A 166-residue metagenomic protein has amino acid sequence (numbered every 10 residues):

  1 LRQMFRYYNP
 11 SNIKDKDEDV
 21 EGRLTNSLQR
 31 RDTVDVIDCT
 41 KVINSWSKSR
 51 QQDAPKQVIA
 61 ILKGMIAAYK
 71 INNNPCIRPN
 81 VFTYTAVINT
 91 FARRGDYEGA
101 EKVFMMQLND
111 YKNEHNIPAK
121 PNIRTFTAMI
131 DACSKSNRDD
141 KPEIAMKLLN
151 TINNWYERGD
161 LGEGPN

Functional and structural regions predicted by a protein language model:
L1-Y8, V20-R31, W46, V58-N73 (+2 more regions): Hydrophobic packing position at a conserved site in alpha-helical tandem repeat units
S11-K14, L28-T33, K48-R50, P75-P79 (+3 more regions): Tandem-repeat/low-complexity and Cys-motif detector
K16-E18: Intrinsically disordered, low-complexity regions enriched in glycine and serine
D35-T40, N44, P55-V58, N80-T85 (+7 more regions): Pentatricopeptide repeat
Q51-A54, D96, R138-K141: Residues in the short coil linking paired helices within alpha-helical repeat scaffolds
